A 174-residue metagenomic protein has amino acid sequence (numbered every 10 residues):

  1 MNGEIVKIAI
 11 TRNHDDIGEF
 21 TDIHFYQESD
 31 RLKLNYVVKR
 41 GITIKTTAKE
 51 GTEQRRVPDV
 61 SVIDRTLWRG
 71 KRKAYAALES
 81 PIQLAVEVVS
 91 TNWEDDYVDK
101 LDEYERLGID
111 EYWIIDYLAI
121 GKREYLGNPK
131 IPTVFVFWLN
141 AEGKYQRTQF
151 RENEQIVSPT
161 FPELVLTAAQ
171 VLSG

Functional and structural regions predicted by a protein language model:
M1-G174: Gly/Pro/Ser/Thr-rich low-complexity, intrinsically disordered segments predominantly at protein N-termini
